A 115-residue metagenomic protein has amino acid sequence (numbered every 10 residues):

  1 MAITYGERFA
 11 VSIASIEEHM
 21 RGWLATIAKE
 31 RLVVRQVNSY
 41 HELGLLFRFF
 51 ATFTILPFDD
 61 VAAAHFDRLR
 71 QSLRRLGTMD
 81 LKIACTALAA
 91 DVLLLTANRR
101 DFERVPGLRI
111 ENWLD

Functional and structural regions predicted by a protein language model:
M1-C85, A89, E103: PIN-domain endoribonuclease scaffold, especially VapC-family toxins
A84, L88-D115: Acidic, PIN/NYN-like endoribonuclease modules and their adjacent C-terminal/linker elements
